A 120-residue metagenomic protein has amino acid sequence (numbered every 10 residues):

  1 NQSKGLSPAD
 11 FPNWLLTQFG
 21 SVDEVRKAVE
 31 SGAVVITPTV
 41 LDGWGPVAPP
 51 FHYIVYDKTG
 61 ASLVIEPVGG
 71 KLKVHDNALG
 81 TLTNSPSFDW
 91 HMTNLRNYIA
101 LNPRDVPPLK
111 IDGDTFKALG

Functional and structural regions predicted by a protein language model:
N1-Q2, I36-T39: A contiguous strand-loop segment
N1-W14, Y56-G120: C-terminal, well-structured catalytic/ligand-binding subdomain of enzymes
P8-A33: Alpha/propeptide regions of enzymes that mature by internal proteolysis
V40-P46: Short, glycine/acidic-rich hinge or "gate" loops at secondary-structure transitions that mediate conformational
P46, H52-K58: Short, structured surface segments that line ligand/substrate-binding pockets
